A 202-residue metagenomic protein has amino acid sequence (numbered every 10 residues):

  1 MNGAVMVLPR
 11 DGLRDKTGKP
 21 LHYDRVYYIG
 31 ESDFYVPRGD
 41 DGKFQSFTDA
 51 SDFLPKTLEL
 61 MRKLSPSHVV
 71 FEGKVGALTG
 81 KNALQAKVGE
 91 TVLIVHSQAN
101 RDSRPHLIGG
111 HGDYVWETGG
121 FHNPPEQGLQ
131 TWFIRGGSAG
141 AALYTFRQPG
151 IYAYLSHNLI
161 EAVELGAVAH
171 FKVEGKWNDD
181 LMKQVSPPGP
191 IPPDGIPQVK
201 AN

Functional and structural regions predicted by a protein language model:
M1-N202: Copper-binding active sites and cupredoxin-like electron-transfer domains, recognizing His/Cys-rich ligand loops
